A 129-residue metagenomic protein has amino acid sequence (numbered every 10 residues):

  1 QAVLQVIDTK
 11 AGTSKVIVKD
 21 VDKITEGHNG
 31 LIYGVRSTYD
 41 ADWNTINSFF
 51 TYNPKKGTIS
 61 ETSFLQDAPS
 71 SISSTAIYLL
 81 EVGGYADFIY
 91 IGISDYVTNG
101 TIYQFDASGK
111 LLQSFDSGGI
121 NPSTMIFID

Functional and structural regions predicted by a protein language model:
Q1-V6, A41-T51, V97-Y103: Structural motif
I7-D8, E26, F105: Hydrophobic alpha-helical segments, especially N-terminal targeting/anchoring helices
K10-D20, T58-I72, K110-D116: A short beta-strand motif characteristic of beta-propeller blades
V18-L31, V35, P69-V82, S117-D129: Repeated scaffold domains used in trafficking and secretory/extracellular systems, primarily beta-propellers
N29-D67: C-terminal structural cap/anchor segments
I32-G34, D87-G92: Conserved beta-propeller blade signature
Y90, S94, N99, F105-K110 (+1 more regions): Acidic/polar, low-complexity intrinsically disordered N-terminal segments immediately downstream of a Sec signal
